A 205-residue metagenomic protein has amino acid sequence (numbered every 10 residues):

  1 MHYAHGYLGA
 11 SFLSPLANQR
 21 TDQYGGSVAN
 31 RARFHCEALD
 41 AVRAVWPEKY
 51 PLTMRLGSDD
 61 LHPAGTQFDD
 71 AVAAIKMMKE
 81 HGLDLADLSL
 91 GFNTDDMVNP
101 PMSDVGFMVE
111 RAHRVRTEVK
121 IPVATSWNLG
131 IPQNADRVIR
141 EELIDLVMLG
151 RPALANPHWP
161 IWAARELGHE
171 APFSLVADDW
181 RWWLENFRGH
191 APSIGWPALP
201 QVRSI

Functional and structural regions predicted by a protein language model:
M1-I205: Flavin-dependent oxidoreductase catalytic cores
